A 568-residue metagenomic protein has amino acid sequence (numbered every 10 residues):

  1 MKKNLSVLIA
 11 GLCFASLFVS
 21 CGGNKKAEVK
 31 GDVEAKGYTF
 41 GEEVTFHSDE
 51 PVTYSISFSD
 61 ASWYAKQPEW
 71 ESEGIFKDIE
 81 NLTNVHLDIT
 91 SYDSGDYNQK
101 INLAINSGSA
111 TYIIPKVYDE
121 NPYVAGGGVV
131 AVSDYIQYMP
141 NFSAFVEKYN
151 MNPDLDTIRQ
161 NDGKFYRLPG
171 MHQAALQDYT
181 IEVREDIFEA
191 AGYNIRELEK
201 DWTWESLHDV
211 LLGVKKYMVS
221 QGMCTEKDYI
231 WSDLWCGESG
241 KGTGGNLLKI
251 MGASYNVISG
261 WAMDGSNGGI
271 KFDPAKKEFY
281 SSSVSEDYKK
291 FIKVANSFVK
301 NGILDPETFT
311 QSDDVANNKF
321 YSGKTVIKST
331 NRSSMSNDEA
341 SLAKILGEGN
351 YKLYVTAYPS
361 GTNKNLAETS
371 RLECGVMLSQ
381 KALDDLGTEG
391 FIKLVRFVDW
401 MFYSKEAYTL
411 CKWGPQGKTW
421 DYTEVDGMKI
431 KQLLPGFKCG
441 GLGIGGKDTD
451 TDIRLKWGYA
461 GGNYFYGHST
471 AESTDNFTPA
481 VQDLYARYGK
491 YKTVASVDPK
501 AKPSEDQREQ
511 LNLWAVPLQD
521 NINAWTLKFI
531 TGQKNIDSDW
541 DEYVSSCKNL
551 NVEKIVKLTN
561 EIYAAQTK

Functional and structural regions predicted by a protein language model:
M1-L8: Bacterial N-terminal signal peptides that target proteins for export
L8-K568: Extracytoplasmic/secretory soluble proteins
